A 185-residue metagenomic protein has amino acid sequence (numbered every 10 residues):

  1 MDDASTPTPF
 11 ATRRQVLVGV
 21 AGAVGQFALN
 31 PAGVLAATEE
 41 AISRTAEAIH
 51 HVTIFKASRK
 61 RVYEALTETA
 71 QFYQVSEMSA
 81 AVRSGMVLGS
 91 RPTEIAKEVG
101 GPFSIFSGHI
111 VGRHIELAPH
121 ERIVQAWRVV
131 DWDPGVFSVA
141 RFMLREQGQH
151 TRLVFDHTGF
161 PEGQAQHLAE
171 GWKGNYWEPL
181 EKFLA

Functional and structural regions predicted by a protein language model:
M1-A11: N-terminal secretory signal peptides
P9-Q15, G25-S43: N-terminal twin-arginine translocation
S43-R61: Terminal, regulation- and interaction-focused segments at domain boundaries
A48-H50, G108-G112, G135-A140: Short, surface-exposed coil-to-beta transition loops
K56-K60, I115-H120, M143-R152: A short, structured loop/turn motif at beta-sheet edges
R61, A70-H109: Short beta-edge strand/loop motif at the mouth of beta-sheet-based domains
V62-Y63, F103, H114, I123-Q125 (+3 more regions): Hydrophobic pocket/interface hotspot
V124-G174: Beta-strand/loop substructures that line and gate deep hydrophobic ligand-binding cavities in soluble
